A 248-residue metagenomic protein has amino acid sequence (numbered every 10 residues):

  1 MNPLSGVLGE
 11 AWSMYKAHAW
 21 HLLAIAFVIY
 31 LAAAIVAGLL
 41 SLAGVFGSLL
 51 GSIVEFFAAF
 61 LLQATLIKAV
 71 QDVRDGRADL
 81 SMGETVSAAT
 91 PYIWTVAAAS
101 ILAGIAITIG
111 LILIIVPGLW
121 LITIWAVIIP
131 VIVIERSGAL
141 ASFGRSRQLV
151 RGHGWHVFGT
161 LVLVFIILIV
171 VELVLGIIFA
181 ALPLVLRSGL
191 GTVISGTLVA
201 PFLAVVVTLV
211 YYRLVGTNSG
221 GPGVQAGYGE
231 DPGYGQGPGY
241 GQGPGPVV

Functional and structural regions predicted by a protein language model:
N2-I35, M82-I109, L121-V174: Interfacial aromatic "cap" segments that immediately flank transmembrane helices in multipass membrane proteins
E10, V54, A58, L62-R77 (+3 more regions): Juxtamembrane transition segments at transmembrane-helix termini in multipass membrane proteins
M14, L111-I114, Y211: Helix-capping/transition residues at the boundaries of transmembrane alpha-helices and the short helical linkers
I29-L62, S81-T90, W94, A103-L119 (+2 more regions): Membrane-helix interface segments in multi-pass membrane proteins
